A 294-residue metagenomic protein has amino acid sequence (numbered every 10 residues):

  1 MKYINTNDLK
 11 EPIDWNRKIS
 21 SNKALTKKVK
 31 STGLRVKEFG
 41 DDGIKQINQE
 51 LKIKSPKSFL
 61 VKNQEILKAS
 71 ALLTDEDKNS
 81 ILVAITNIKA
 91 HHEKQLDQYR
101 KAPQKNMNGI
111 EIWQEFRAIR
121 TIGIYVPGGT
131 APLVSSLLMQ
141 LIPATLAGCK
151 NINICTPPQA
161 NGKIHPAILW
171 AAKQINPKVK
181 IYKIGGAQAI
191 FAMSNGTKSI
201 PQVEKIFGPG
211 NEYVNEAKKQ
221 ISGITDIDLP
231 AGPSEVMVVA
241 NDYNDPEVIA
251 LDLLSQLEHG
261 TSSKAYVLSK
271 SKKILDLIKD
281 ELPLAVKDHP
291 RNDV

Functional and structural regions predicted by a protein language model:
M1-I13, P166-I181: Active-site-proximal helix-loop elements at catalytic-domain edges
M1-R120: N-terminal Rossmann-like NAD(P)+-binding subdomain of aldehyde/semialdehyde dehydrogenases
K105-W170: Conserved small-residue-rich beta-alpha loop and adjacent elements that most often cradle the phosphate/pyrophosphate
M139-I142, L169-K173, K198, S222-I224 (+2 more regions): Short, solvent-exposed amphipathic alpha-helical segments in soluble enzyme and RNA/protein-processing domains
I154-K173, G185-A187, F191-N195, E216: Alpha-helical recognition segments enriched in aromatics with Gly/Pro capping that present substrate-recognition
P177-Y266: Conserved NAD(P)+-binding/catalytic subdomain of aldehyde/semialdehyde dehydrogenases
S262-V294: NAD(P)-dependent aldehyde/semialdehyde dehydrogenase
